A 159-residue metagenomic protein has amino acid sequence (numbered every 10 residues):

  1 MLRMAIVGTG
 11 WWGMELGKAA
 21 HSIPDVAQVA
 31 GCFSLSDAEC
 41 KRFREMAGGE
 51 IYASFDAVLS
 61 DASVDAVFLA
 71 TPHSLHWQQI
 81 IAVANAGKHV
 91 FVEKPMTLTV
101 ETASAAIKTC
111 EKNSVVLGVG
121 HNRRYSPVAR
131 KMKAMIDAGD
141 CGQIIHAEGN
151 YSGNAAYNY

Functional and structural regions predicted by a protein language model:
M1-M46: N-terminal Rossmann-like dinucleotide-binding module
L2, V115, G142-I145: Nucleotide donor/acceptor-binding cores
T9-L16, L59-V67, V115: A broad helix-preferring feature
G13, A53, V92, L117-V119 (+1 more regions): Hydrophobic residues in well-ordered beta-strands that form the structural core
G31, A66, H146: Short, Asp-centered acidic motifs that coordinate Mg2+ and/or phosphate in catalytic or ligand-binding sites
G49-F55: Conserved SAM-binding strand-loop segment of SAM-dependent methyltransferases
A66, P72-H73, W77-R124, G139: Beta-strand-loop-alpha-helix segment that lines the small-molecule cofactor/substrate pocket of alpha/beta enzymes
R123-Y159: Predominantly a Rossmann-like dinucleotide-binding segment in NAD(P)-dependent oxidoreductases
